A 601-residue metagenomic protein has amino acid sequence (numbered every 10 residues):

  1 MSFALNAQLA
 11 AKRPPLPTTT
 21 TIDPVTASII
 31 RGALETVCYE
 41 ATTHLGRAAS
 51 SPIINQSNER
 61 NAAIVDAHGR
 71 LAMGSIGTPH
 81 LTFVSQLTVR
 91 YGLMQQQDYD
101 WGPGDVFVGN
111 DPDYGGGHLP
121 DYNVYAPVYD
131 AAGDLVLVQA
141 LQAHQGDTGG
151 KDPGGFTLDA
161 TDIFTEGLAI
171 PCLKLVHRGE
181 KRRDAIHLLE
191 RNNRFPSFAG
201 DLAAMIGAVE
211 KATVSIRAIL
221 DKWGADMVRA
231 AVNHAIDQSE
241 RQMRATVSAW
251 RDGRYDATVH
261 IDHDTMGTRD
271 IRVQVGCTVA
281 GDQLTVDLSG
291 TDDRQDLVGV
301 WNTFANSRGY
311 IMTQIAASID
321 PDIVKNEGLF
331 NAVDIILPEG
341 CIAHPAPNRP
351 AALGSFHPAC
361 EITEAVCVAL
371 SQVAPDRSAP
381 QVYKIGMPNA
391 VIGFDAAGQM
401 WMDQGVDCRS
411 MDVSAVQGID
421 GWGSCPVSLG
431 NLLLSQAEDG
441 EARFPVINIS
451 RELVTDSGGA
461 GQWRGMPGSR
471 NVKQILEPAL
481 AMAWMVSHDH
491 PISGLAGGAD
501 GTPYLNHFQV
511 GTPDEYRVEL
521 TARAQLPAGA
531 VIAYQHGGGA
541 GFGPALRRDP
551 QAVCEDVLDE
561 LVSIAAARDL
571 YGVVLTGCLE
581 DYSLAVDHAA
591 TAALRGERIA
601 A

Functional and structural regions predicted by a protein language model:
S2-P103, V108-A131, L135-T285, S289-A601: Glycine/proline-enriched, intrinsically flexible loops and inter-domain linkers
